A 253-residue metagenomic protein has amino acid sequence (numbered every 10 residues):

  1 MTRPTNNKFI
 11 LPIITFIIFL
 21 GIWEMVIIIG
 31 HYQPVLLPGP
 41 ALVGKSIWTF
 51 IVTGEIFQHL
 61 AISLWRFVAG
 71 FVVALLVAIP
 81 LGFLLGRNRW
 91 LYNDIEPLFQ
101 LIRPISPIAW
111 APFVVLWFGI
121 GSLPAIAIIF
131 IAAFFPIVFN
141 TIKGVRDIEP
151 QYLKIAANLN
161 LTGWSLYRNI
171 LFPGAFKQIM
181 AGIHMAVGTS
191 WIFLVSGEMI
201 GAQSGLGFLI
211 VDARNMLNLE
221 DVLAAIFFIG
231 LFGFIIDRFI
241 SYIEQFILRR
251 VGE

Functional and structural regions predicted by a protein language model:
R3-P4, I29-V72: Periplasmic/extracellular loop-to-transmembrane helix junction in inner-membrane transport proteins
Q58-R66, L116-I137, A175, M180 (+1 more regions): Loop-to-helix entry region at the N-terminal start of transmembrane alpha-helices in multi-pass membrane transporters
V77, L81, I102-P107, I128-R146 (+3 more regions): Faces of alpha-helical transmembrane segments in polytopic inner-membrane proteins
P80-V115, F139-R146, K154: Cytoplasmic-entry segments and transmembrane alpha-helices of multi-pass inner-membrane transporters
A127, I131, W164-S196, A224 (+1 more regions): Transmembrane alpha-helices
V145-Q151, I155-A175, N215: Short helix-to-coil transition segments within interhelical loops that connect adjacent transmembrane helices
G207-Y242: Hydrophobic alpha-helical transmembrane segments of polytopic membrane proteins
E244-E253: Short cytosolic juxtamembrane segments of multi-pass membrane proteins
